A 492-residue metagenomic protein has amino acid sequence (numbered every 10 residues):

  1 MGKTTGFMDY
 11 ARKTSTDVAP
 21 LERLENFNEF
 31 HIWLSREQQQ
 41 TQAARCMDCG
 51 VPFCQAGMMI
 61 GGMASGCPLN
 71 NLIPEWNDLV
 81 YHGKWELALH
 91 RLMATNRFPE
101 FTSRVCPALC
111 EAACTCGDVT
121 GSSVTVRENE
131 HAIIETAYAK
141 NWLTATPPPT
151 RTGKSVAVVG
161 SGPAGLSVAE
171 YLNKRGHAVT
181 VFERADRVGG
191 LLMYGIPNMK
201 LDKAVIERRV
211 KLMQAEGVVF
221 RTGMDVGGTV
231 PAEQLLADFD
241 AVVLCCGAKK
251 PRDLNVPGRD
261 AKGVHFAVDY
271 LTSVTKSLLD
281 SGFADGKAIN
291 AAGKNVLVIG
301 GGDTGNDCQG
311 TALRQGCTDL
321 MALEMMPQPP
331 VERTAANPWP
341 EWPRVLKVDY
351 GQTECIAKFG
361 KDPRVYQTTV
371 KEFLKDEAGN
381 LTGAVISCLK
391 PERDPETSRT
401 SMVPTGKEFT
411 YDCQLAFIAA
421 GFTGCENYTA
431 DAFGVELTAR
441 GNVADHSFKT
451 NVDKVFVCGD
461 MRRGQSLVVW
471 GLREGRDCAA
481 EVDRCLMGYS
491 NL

Functional and structural regions predicted by a protein language model:
M8-I32, T41-A44, N70-V80, H90-L92 (+10 more regions): Beta1-alpha1 glycine-rich phosphate/pyrophosphate-binding loop at the start of Rossmann-like nucleotide-binding domains
K13, V18-E37, Q42-R45, Y366 (+3 more regions): C-terminal catalytic lobe of FAD-dependent flavoproteins
E25-Q40, A64-S65, L69-R104, A108 (+2 more regions): Ferredoxin-type iron-sulfur electron-transfer modules in oxidoreductases and energy-metabolism complexes
A132-T150, R208-G228, P251-Q315, L437-N451: Glycine-rich dinucleotide-binding loop and its adjacent helix/turn
T150, S155-V159, E207-V256, K371-V385 (+3 more regions): Feature captures the FAD/FMN-dependent oxidoreductase FAD-binding
V156-V158, V179, V296, V455: Conserved hydrophobic helix-helix packing surfaces used for dimerization/oligomerization
D260-G293, E392-Q465: FAD-site-proximal beta/loop scaffold in flavoenzymes
G305-G310, M461-Y489: A conserved FAD-binding loop/helix module that cradles the flavin
